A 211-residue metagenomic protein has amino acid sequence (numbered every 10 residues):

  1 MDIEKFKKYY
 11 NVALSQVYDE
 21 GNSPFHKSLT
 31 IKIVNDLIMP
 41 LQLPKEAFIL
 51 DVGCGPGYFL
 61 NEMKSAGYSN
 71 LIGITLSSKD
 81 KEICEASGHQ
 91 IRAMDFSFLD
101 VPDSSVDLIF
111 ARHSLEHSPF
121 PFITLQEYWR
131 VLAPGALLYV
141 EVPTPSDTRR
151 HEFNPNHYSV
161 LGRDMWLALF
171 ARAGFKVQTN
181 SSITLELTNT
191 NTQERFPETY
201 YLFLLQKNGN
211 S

Functional and structural regions predicted by a protein language model:
M1-L99, L108, L125, M165 (+1 more regions): Conserved N-terminal segment of class I S-adenosyl-L-methionine
A111-S114: A short beta-strand submotif of the Rossmann-like class I SAM-dependent methyltransferase core that lines
P119-I123, R150: Short N-terminal helix/helix-N-cap motif within the alpha/beta-hydrolase-1
F122-L137: A short glycine-rich, Lys/Arg-flanked "PGG" loop and its adjoining helix->strand segment in the class I
V140-V142: Acidic carboxylate diad motif detector
R150-M165: Acceptor-substrate binding/catalytic loop of class I
F175-E186: Conserved S-adenosyl-L-methionine
E186-S211: Core SAM-dependent methyltransferase catalytic element
